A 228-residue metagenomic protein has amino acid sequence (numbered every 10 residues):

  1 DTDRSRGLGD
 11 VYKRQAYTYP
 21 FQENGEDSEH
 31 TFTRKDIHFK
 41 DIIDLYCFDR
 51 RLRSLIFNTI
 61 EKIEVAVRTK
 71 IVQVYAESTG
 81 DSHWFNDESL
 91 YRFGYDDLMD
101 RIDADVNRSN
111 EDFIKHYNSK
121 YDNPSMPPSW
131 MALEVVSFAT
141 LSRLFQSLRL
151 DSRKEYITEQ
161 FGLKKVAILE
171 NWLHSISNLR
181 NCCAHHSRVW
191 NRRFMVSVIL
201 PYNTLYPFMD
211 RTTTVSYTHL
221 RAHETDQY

Functional and structural regions predicted by a protein language model:
D1-L8, Y12, H219, D226-Y228: Single conserved hydrophobic/aromatic residue that forms the stacking wall/gate of nucleotide- or nucleobase-binding
S5, G9-K62: N-terminal accessory alpha/beta regions
H30, D44, F48-T59, R101 (+5 more regions): Conserved aromatic-histidine-acidic binding/catalytic patches
F48, L55-S152: Long amphipathic alpha-helical segments that form oligomerization/scaffold cores
F113-H174, N178, V189-M209: Flexible secondary-structure boundary motifs
H186: Acidic/aromatic/glycine-rich contiguous surface patches that form carbohydrate-binding/processing clefts and analogous
Y202-E224: Amphipathic, Lys/Arg-enriched alpha-helical patches that create a basic surface for binding polyanionic ligands
